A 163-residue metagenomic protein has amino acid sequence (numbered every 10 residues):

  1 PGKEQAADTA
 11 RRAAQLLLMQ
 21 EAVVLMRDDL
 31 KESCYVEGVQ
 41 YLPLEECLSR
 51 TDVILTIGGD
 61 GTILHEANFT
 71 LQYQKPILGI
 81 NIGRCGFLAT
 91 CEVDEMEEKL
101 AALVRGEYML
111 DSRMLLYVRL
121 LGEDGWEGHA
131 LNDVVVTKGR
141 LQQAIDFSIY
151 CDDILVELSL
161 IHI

Functional and structural regions predicted by a protein language model:
P1-V53, D94-M109, L120-G128: ATP/NTP phosphate-donor binding region
G2-K3, D60-T62, C85: Short glycine-rich anion-binding loops that position phosphate/pyrophosphate groups of nucleotides and phosphorylated
A6-A7, G61-A67: Short glycine/serine/threonine-rich phosphate/pyrophosphate-binding segments that cradle anionic phosphate groups
V36, H65-N68, A89, D146: Short glycine-/acidic-enriched loop or helix-start segments at secondary-structure transitions that form or flank
T56: Redox-cofactor binding/interface segments in oxidoreductases and associated redox assembly factors
Y73-C91: Short, acidic/small-residue loops that bind anionic groups at enzyme active sites
C85-S159: Catalytic core of DAGKc-family lipid kinases
I161-I163: Conserved small/polar residues in nucleotide/adenosyl-binding loops
